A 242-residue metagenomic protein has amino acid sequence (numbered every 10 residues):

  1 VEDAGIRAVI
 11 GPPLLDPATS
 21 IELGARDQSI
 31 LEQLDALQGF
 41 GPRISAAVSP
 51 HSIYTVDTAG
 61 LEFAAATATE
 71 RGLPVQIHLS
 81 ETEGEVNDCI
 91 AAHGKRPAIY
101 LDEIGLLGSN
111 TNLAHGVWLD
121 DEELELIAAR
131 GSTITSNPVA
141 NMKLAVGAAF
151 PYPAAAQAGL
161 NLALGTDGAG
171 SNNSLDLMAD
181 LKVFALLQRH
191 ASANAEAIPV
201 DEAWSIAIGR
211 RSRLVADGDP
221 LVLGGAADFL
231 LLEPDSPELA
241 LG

Functional and structural regions predicted by a protein language model:
V1-E2, A68, I127, A155: A generic structural signal for well-ordered alpha-helical segments
D3-W118, E122: Metal-coordinating catalytic core of metallo-dependent amide/deamination hydrolases
P13-D16, E81, P138-M142, G168-A169: Short, acidic/turn-prone active-site loops that include or flank metal/cofactor- and phosphate-binding residues
P50-I53, G116, L144, T166 (+2 more regions): Glycine- and other small-residue-rich loops at beta-strand/loop junctions that grip anionic moieties
E103-L106, N110, Y152-D235: His/Asp/Glu-enriched, well-ordered alpha-helical/loop segment that forms or immediately abuts the divalent-metal
L113, W118-D121, N141-A149, S174: C-terminal active-site-proximal or functional interface alpha/beta core segments in diverse enzymes
L126-L160, L164-T166: A conserved active-site cap/scaffold subdomain adjacent to cofactor or substrate pockets
S236-G242: Short, surface-exposed loop/helix-turn segments at secondary-structure junctions that function as lids/hinges flanking
